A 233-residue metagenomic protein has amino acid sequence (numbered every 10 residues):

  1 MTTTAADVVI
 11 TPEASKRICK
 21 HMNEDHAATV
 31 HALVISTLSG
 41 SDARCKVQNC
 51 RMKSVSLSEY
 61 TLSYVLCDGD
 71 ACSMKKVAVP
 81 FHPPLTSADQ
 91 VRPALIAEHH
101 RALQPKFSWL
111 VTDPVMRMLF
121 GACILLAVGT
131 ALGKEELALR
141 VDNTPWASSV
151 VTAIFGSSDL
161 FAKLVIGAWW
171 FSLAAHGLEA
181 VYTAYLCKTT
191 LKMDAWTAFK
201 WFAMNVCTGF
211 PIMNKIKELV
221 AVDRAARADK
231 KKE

Functional and structural regions predicted by a protein language model:
T2-L164, A175-V181, Y185-E233: Binding-site signature for planar aromatic cofactors or substrates
A168-L173: Short alpha-helical packing/oligomerization segments
